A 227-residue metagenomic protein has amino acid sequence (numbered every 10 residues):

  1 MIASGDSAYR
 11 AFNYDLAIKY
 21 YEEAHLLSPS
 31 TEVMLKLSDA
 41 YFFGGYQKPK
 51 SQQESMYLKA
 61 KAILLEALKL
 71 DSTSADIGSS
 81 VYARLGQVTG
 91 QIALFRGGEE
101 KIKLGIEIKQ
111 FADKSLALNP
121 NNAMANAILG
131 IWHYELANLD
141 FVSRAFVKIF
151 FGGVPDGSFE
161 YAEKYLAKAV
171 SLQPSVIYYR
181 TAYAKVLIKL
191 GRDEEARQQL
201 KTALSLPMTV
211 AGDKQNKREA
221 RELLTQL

Functional and structural regions predicted by a protein language model:
M1-F43: N-terminal leader/linker segments that initiate helical-solenoid repeat arrays
A3, K36, A40-F43, R84 (+5 more regions): "A position-specific structural signal for the A-helix of alpha-solenoid helical repeats
S7-L16, A40-T73, I77-S79, Q87-N121 (+3 more regions): Short coil/linker segments at helix-helix boundaries
P29-S30, I77, N121, S175: Short helix-capping/linker turns of helical repeat alpha-solenoids
V33-M34, I77, V81, A125 (+2 more regions): TPR alpha-solenoid repeat register
S143-A145, D156, P174-I177, Y183 (+2 more regions): Terminal, low-structured helical/coil segments at or just beyond the last alpha-helical repeat
E160-Q199: Glycine/small-residue-rich hydrophobic helix-like segments
